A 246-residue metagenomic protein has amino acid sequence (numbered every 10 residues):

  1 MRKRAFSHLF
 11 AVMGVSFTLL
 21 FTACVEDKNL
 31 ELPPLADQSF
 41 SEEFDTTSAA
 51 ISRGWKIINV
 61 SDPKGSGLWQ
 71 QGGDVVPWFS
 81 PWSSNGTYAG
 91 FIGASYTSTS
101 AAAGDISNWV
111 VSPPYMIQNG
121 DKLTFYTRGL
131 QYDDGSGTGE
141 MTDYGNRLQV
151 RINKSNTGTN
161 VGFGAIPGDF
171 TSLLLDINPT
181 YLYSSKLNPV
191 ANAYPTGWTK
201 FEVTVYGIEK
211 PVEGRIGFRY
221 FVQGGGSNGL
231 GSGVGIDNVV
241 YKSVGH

Functional and structural regions predicted by a protein language model:
M1-M13: Bacterial N-terminal signal peptides that target proteins for export
R2, T18-T47, S243-H246: Bacterial Sec-dependent N-terminal signal peptides
E43-T97: Extracellular glycan-recognition surfaces and repeat-rich motifs
F44, S112-Y115, N119-S136, L148-I152 (+3 more regions): Extracellular beta-strand-rich recognition modules
A94-N108, P189-G197: Extracellular beta-rich ligand/substrate-recognition surface
G137-Q149, V234: Short coil-to-beta strand junction motifs in C2/discoidin
R151, T157-L187: Beta-strand-rich interaction/scaffold domains
L174-H246: Terminal, low-complexity interaction segments
